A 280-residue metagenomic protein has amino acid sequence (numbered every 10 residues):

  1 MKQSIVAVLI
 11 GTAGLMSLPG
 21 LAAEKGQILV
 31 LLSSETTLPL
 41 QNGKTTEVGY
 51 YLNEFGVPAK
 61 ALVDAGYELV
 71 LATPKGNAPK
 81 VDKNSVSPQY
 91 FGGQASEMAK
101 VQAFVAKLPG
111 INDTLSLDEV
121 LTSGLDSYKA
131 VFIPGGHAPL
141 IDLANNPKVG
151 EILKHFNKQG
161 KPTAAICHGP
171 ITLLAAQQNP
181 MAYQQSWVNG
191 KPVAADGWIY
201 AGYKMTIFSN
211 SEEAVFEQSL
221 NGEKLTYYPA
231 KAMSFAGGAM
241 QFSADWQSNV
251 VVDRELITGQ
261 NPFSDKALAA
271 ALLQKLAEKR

Functional and structural regions predicted by a protein language model:
M1-V8: Bacterial N-terminal signal peptides that target proteins for export
G11-T12: Repetitive helical segments and hydrophobic/amphipathic motifs
S17-P19: N-terminal signal peptide c-region/cleavage motif recognized by signal peptidases
A23-Q159, T172-R280: Extended, subdomain-level signal for the structured scaffold at the beginning of enzyme domains
T163: Glycine- and acidic-residue-rich phosphate-binding/metal-coordinating active-site segment common to enzymes that handle
I166-P170: Short, thiol/selenol-centered motifs that function as redox-active sites or metal-ligating centers
